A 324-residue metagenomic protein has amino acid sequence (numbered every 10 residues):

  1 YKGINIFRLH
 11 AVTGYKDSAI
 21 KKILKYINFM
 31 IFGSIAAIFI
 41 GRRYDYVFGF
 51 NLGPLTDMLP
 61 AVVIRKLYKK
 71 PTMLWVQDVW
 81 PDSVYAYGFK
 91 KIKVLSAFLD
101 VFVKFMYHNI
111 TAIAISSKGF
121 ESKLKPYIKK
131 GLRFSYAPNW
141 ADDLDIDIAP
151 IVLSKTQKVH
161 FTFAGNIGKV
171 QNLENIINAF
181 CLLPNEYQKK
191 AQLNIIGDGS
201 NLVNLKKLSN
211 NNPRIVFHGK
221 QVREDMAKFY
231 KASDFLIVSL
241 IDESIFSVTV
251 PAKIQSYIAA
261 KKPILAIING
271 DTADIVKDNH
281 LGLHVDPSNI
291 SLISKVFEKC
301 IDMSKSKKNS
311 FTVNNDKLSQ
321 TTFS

Functional and structural regions predicted by a protein language model:
I23-A36, Y46-Q77, P81-D82: An aromatic- and histidine-rich active-site surface loop
I38, T56-L59, V63-Y68, K93-I113: Membrane-proximal helix-turn-helix segments that form the acceptor-binding/catalytic region of lipid-linked
G119, A137-W140: Carbohydrate-associated surface elements
A141, L153-C181, N194: Conserved donor-binding/catalytic core segment of Leloir-type glycosyltransferases
K158, Q188, Q192-N194, V203-K228: Nucleotide-activated donor-binding/catalytic signature segment of Leloir-type glycosyltransferases, i.e., the conserved
Q171, V222-F229, L236-A259, L265-D274: Nucleotide-sugar-dependent
A273-K299: Change "using UDP/GDP/dTDP sugars" to "using nucleotide sugars
S288-L292, K305-S324: A charged, aromatic-enriched C-terminal amphipathic alpha-helix characteristic of glycosyltransferases across folds
